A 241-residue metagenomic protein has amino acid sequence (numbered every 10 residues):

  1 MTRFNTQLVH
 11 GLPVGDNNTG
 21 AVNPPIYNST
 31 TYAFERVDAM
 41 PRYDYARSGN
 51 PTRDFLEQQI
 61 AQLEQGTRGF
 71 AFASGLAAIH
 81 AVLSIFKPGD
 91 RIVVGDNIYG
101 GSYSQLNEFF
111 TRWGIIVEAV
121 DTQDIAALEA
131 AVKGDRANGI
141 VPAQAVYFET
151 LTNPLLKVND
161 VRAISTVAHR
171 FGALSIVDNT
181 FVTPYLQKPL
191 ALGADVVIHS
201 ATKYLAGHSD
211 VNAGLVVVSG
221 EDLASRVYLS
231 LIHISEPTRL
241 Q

Functional and structural regions predicted by a protein language model:
M1-Y43: N-terminal glycine-rich, Lys/His-bearing helix-loop that initiates the first secondary-structure elements of many
V9-H10, A191, L215-G220: Short beta-strand-to-turn element immediately C-terminal to the catalytic PLP-Schiff-base lysine in fold type I
T31-H80, S84-I85, G101-F110: Conserved N-terminal alpha-helix of the aminotransferase class I/II PLP-enzyme fold
I85-G101, V120: Conserved PLP-anchoring active-site segment centered on the Schiff-base-forming lysine
N107-L151, L155-D160: PLP-dependent aminotransferase-class I/II
L151-L174, F181-K188: Active-site core of PLP-dependent enzymes with the aminotransferase class I/II
L190-L205, S225-L229: Conserved active-site segment immediately N-terminal to the catalytic lysine that forms the internal aldimine
I232-Q241: Single conserved hydrophobic/aromatic residue that forms the stacking wall/gate of nucleotide- or nucleobase-binding
